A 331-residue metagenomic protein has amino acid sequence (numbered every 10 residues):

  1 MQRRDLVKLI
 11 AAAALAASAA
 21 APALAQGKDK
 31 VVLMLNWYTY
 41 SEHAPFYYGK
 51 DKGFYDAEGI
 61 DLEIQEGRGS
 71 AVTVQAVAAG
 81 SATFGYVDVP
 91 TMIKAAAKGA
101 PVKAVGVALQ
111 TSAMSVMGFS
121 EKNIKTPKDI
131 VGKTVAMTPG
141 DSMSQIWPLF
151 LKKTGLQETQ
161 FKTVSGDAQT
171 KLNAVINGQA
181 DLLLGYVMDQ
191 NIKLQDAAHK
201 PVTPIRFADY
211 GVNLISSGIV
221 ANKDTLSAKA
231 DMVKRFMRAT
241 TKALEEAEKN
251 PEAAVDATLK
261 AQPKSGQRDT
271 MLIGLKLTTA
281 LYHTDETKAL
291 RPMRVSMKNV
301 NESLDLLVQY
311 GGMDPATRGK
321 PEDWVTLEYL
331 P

Functional and structural regions predicted by a protein language model:
M1-A13: N-terminal secretory signal peptides and thylakoid transit peptides that target proteins across membranes
A20-P22: N-terminal signal peptide c-region/cleavage motif recognized by signal peptidases
A25-N177, D181-M188, I205-F207, N213: Short, glycine-/small- and polar/acidic-enriched structural segments that line small-molecule recognition paths
P90-T91, T170-A174, G178-G266: Pocket-lining segment of extracytoplasmic ligand-binding domains
A104, T163, A247-A257, A316-G319: Surface-exposed patches in mature extracellular/periplasmic domains of secreted proteins
E158-K162, K264-K276, M313-E322: Short, surface-exposed acidic
K229-Y310: Secondary-structure end/capping motifs
V300-P331: Conserved C-terminal helix/tail region of periplasmic/extracytoplasmic solute-binding proteins
